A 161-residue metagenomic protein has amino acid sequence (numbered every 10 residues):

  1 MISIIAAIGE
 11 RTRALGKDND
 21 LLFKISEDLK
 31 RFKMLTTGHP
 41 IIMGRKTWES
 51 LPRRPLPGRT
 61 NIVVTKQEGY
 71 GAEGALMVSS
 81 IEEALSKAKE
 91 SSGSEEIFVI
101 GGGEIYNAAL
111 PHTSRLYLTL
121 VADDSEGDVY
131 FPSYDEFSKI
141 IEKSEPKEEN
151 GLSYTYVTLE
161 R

Functional and structural regions predicted by a protein language model:
S3-P40, R45-R161: Flexible, gly/pro- and Lys/Arg-enriched active-site loops
